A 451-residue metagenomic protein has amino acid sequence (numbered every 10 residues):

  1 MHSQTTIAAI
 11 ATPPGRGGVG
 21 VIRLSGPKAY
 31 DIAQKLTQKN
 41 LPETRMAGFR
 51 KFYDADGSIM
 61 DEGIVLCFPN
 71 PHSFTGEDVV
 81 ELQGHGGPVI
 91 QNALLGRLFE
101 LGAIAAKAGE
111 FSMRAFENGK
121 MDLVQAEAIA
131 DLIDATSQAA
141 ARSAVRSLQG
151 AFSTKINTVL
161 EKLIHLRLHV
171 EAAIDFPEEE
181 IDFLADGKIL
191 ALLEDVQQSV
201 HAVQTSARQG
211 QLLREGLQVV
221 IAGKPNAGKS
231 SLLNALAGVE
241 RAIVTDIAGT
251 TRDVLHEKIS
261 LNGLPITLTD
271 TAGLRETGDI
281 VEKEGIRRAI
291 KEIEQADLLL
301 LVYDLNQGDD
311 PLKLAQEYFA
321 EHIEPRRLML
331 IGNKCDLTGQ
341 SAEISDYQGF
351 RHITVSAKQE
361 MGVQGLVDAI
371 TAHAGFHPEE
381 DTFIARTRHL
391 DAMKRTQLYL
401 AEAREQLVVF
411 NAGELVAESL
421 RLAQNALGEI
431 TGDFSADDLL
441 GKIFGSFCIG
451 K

Functional and structural regions predicted by a protein language model:
M1-R142, R146, G150, I323 (+1 more regions): A glycine-rich (often HGG/GG-containing) alpha/beta subdomain
Q4-I10, P14, A141-S260, T277 (+1 more regions): C-terminal-of-GTPase-core extension/linker across diverse P-loop GTPases
R23, L233, D270: Short, acidic/hydrophobic/Gly-rich beta-strand patch recurrent on exposed beta strands that often constitutes part
R50-P69, G249-T277, Q295-L298: Switch I (G2) and immediately adjacent beta-strands of P-loop GTPase domains
I104, P265-T267, R351: Conserved beta-strand segments of alpha/beta enzyme cores
G119, N226, D270: Conserved G/P- and acidic residue-centered "switch" motifs that form tight phosphate/ATP-binding loops in soluble
L268, V302, I331: Generic enzyme active-site microenvironment
E282-N306: Inter-motif core of Ras-like GTPase G domains
